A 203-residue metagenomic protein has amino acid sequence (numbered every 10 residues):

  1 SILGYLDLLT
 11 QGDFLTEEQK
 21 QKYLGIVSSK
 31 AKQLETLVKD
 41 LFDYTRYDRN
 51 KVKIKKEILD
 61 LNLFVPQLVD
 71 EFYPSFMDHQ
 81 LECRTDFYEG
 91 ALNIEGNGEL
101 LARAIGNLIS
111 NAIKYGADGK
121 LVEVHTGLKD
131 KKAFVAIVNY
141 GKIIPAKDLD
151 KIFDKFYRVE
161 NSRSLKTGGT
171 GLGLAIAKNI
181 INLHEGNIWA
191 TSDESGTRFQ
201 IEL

Functional and structural regions predicted by a protein language model:
T10-E17: Short acidic helix/loop segment immediately C-terminal to the autophosphorylated histidine in two-component histidine
S29-L34: Short alpha-helical segment of the dimerization/phosphotransfer core of two-component systems
R49-I54, N93-G96: Conserved micro-motifs of the catalytic ATP-binding
K55-L59, M77, E82-L92: Conserved catalytic submotifs in the C-terminal HATPase_c
A112-I113: Short helix-loop "hinge" at the ATP-lid/N-box region of the Bergerat-fold HATPase_c
I144-F156: Short conserved segment of the HATPase_c
E185-G186: Conserved glycine-rich
